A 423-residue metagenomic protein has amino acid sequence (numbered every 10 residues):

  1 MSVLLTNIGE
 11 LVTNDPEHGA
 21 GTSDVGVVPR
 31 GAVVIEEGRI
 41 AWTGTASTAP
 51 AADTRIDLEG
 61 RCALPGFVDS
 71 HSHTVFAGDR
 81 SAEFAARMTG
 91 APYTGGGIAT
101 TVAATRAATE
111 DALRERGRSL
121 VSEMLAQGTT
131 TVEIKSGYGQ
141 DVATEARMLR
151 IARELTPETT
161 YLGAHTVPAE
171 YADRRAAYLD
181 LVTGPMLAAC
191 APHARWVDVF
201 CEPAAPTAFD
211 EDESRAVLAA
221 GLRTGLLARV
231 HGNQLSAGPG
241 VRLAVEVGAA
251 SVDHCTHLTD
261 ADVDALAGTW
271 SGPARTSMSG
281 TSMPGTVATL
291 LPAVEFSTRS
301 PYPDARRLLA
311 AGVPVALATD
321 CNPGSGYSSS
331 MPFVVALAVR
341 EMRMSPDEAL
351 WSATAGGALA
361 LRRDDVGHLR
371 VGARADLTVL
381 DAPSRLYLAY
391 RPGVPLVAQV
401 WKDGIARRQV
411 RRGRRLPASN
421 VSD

Functional and structural regions predicted by a protein language model:
M1-A49: N-terminal metal-binding scaffold of metallo-dependent hydrolase/deaminase domains
L4, D53-D57, T159, V400: Conserved beta-strand scaffold positions in the cores of enzyme catalytic domains, especially in NTP/NDP-utilizing
L4, G66-V68, A228, L317: Residue-level marker for buried hydrophobic side chains located in beta-strands that build the well-ordered beta-sheet
I8, V33, G38, G60 (+15 more regions): Divalent metal-coordination and catalytic microenvironments
G44-D53, A244-E246, A265-L266: Short loop/helix-cap segments at secondary-structure boundaries that form the rim of catalytic
L58-R116: Metal-associated gating/positioning segment near the N- to mid-region
A99-R118, S122, T130-P239: Metal-coordinating catalytic core of metallo-dependent amide/deamination hydrolases
A237-H368, L380-R385, P392, A406-R407 (+2 more regions): Active-site-adjacent C-terminal substructures of enzyme catalytic domains
